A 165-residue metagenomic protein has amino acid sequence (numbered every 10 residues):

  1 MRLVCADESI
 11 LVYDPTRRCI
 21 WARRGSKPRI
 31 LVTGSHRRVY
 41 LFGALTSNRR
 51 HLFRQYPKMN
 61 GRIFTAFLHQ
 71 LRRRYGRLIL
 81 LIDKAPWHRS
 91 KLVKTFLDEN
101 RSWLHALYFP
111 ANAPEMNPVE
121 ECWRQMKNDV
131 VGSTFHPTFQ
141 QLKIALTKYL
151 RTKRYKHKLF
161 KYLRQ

Functional and structural regions predicted by a protein language model:
M1-H69, Q165: Extended, low-complexity cationic-aromatic segments
M1-L3, V119-Q165: C-terminal anion-handling pockets and recognition modules
D7, Y75-R89, N117: Acidic/histidine-rich, metal-coordinating catalytic segments
K27-T33, D98-E121, F135: RNase H-like polynucleotidyl transferase catalytic core
F64, H88-K91: Short, well-ordered alpha-helical microsegments
L71-Y75, L97-N100, Y149: Hydrophobic helix-cap positions at the C-terminus of alpha-helices in RecA-like/P-loop ATPase nucleotide-binding cores
D83-K84, K91, L107-D129, Q140-L142: RNase H-like two-metal-ion nuclease catalytic core shared by retroviral integrases and related mobile-element nucleases
